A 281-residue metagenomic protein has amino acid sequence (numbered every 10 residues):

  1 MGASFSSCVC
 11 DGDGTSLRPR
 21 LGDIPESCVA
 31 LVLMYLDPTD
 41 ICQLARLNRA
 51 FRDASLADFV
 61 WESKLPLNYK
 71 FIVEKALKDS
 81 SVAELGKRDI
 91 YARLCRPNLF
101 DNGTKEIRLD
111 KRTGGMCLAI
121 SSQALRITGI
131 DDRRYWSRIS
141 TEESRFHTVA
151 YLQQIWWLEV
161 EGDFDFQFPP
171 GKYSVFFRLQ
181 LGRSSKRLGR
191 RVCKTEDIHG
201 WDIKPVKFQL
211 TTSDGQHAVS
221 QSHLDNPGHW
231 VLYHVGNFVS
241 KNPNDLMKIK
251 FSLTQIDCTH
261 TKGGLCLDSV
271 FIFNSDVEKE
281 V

Functional and structural regions predicted by a protein language model:
M1-M34: CRL adaptor-proximal regions
I24-L36, I41, A45-S55, W61: Short hydrophobic alpha-helical "box" of cullin-RING ligase substrate receptors that recruits the CRL scaffold
D58-E143: F-box-proximal linker/hinge
E143-G171, H234: Short beta-strands within extracellular/lumenal beta-sheet-rich domains
L188-V206: Short coil-to-beta strand junction motifs in C2/discoidin
I203, Q209-N242: Extracellular carbohydrate recognition and processing domains and analogous Trp-centered ligand-binding platforms
V239-L253: Noncatalytic modules at the cell exterior or secretory-pathway interfaces, chiefly beta-strand-rich lectin/adhesion
F251-T261: Short beta-strand-plus-loop segments that form exposed binding edges in beta-rich domains
